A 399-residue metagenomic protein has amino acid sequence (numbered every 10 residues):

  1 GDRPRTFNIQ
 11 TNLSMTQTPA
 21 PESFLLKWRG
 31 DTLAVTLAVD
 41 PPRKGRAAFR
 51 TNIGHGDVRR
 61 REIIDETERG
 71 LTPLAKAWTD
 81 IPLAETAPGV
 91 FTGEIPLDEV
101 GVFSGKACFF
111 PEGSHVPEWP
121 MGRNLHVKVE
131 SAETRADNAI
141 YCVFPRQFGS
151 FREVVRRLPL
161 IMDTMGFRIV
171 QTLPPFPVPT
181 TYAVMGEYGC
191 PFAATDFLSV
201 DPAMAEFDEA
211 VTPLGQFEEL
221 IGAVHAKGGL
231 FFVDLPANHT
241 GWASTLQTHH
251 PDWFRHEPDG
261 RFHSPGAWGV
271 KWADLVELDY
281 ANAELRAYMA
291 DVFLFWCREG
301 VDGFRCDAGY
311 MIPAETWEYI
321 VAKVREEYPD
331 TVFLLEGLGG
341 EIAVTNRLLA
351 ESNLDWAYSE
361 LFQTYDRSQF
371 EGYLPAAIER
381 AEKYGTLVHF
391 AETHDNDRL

Functional and structural regions predicted by a protein language model:
F7-D40, H126-D137: Non-catalytic, glycine-rich low-complexity segments
P41-E99, F110-E130: Aromatic- and glycine-rich beta-strand/loop motifs that create alpha-glucan
P96, V100-V102, G122, H126-W272 (+3 more regions): Acidic/aromatic-lined carbohydrate-recognition and catalytic surfaces of CAZymes acting on diverse glycans
F144, L275, V301-R305, N396-D397: Glycine- and acidic
T180, V184-E187, A381-L399: Loop/helix patches that line or flank the sugar-binding groove of alpha-linked glycan CAZymes
I221-G222, D291-L294, D302, D307-F390: Active-site-proximal helices and loops of the catalytic beta/alpha 8
